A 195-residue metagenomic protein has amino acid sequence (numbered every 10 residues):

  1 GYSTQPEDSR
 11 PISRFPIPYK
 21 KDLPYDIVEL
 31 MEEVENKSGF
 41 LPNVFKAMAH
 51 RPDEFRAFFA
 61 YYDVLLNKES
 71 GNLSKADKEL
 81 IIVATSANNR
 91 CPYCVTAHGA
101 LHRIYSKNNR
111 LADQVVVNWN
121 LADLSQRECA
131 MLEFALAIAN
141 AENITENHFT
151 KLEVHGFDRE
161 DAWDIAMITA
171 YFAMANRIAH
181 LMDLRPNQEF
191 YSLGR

Functional and structural regions predicted by a protein language model:
G1-R195: Hydrophobic alpha-helical segments
